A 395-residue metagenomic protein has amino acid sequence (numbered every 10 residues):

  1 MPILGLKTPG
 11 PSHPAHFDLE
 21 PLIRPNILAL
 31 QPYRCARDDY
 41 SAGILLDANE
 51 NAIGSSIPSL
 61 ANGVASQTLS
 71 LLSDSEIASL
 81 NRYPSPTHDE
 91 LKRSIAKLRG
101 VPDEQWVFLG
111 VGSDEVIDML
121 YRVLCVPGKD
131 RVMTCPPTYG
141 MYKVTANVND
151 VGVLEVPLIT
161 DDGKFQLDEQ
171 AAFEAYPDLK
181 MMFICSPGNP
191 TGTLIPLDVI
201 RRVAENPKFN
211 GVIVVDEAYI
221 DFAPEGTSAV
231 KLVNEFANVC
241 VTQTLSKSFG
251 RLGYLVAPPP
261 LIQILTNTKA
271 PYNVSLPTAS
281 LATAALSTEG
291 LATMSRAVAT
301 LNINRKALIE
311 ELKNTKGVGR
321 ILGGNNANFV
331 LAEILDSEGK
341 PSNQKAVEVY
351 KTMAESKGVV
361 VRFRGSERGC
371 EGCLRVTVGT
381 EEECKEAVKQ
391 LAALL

Functional and structural regions predicted by a protein language model:
P2-P86, D178: N-terminal "arm"/small-domain region of PLP-dependent enzymes with the aminotransferase-like
A78-K208, Y219-T244: Conserved core of the PLP fold type I
Q105, C240-V241, G317-I321, V359-G365: A short linear hydrophobic-aromatic micro-motif
D198, S342, E355-S356, S366-L395: PLP-dependent enzyme catalytic core of the Aspartate aminotransferase-like
N238-T315, R320-L322: PLP-dependent aminotransferase class I/II
F249-G250, N326-N328, R368-G372: Short acidic/glycine-enriched loop/turn segments that link adjacent beta-strands
N302, T315-S356, V378: Conserved PLP-binding catalytic core of the aspartate aminotransferase-like
